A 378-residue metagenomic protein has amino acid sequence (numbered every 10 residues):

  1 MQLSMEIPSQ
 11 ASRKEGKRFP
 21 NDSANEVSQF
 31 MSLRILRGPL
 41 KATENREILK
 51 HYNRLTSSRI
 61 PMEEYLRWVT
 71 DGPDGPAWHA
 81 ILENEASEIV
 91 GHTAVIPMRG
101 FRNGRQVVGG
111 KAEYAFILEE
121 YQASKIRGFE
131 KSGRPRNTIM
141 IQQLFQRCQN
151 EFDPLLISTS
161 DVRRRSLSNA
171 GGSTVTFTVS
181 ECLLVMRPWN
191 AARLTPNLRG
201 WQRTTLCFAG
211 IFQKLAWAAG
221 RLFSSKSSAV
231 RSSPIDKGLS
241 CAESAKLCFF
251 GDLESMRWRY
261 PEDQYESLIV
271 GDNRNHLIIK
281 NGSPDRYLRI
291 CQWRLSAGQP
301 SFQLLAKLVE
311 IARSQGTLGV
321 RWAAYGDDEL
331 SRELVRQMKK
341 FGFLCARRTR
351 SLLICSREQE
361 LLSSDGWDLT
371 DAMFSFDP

Functional and structural regions predicted by a protein language model:
M5-I7, V27: Short hydrophobic transmembrane-like helices used for membrane targeting/insertion
G16, E26, L33-A86, V90-R102 (+2 more regions): Amide-forming acyltransferase catalytic core, primarily the GNAT-like/NAT-type and related acyltransferase folds
D22, W78-A80, I96-P97, D153-A218 (+5 more regions): Active-site/acyl-donor-binding loops of N-acyltransferases
V107-E120, R286-S296: Conserved acetyl-CoA binding element of GNAT-fold acetyltransferases
Q122-Q149, P300-E310: Conserved acetyl-CoA-binding loop-helix of GNAT-fold acetyltransferases
